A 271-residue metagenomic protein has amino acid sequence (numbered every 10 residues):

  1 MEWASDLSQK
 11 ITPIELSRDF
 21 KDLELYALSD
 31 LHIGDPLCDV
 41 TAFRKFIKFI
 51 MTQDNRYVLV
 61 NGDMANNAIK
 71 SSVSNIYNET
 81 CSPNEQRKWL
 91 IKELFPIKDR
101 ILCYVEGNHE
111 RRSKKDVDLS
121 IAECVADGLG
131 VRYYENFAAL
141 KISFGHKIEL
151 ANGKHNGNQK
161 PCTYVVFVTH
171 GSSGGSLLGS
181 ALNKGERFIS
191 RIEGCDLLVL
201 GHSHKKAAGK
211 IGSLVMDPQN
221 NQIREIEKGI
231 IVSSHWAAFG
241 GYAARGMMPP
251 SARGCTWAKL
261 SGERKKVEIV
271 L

Functional and structural regions predicted by a protein language model:
M1-Q9, D35: Long, contiguous juxta-domain segments that are non-catalytic but functionally important
D6-S8, V131-E135, P249-S251: A short catalytic or substrate-binding loop motif that flags glycine-/basic-rich loops and adjacent residues that bind
L7-K10, T41, G179-L182: Short gly/ser/thr-rich secondary-structure transition/capping motifs
T12-E15, D19-E135: Core catalytic region of metal-dependent phosphoesterases/phosphodiesterases, especially metallo-beta-lactamase-like
I14-Y26, L140-F167, E225-K228: Beta-strand-turn-beta hairpins that frame and shape the catalytic cleft of phosphate-ester-processing enzymes
H32, H146, A237: Residue-level detector of flexible, active-site-proximal loop/helix-junction positions within diverse enzyme catalytic
A138-L140, T256: Residue-level detector of beta-strand structural context in well-folded domains
C162-V166, S172-E268: Conserved beta-sheet core of the metallophosphoesterase superfamily
